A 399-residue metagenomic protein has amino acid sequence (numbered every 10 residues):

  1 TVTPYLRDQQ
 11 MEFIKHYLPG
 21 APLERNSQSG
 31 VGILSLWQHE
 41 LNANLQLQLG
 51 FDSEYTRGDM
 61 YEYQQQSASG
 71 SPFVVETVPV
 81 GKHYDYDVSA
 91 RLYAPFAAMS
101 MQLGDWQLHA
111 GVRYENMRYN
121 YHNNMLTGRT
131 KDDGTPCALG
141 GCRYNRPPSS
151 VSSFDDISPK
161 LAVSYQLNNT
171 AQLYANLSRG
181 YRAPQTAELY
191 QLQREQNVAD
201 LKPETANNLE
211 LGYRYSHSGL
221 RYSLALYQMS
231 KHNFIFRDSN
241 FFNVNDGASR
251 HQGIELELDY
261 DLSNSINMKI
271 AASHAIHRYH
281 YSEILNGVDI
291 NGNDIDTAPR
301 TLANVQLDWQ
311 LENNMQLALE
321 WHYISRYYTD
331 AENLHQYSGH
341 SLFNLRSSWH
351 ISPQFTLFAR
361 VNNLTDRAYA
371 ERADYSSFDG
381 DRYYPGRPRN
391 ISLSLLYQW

Functional and structural regions predicted by a protein language model:
T1-G58, E210, R221-S223: Outer-membrane beta-barrel domain signature, strongest for Gram-negative TonB-dependent receptors and also present
T1-H16, Q166, Q172-S178, D200-E283 (+1 more regions): Membrane-embedded beta-barrel scaffold of Gram-negative outer-membrane proteins
I14-L23, Y63-H83, Y119-S152, A187-V198 (+4 more regions): Solvent-exposed loop segments that connect transmembrane elements
R25-S29, R57, H83-R91, R118-N120 (+6 more regions): Short sequence motifs at beta-strands and strand-loop junctions characteristic of Gram-negative outer-membrane
S29-S35, R91-A97, I157-L161, N197 (+7 more regions): Hydrophobic, lipid-facing positions within transmembrane beta-strands of outer-membrane proteins
E40-N44, Q102-L108, M117, R221-K231 (+3 more regions): Gram-negative outer-membrane beta-barrel transporters
N42-Q48, D52-E54, Y86-M229, D261-S263 (+4 more regions): Structural signature of Gram-negative outer-membrane beta-barrels, strongest in the C-terminal barrel of TonB-dependent
Y227, Y323-D330, S348-W399: C-terminal beta-signal and adjacent terminal beta-strands/loops of Gram-negative outer-membrane beta-barrel proteins
